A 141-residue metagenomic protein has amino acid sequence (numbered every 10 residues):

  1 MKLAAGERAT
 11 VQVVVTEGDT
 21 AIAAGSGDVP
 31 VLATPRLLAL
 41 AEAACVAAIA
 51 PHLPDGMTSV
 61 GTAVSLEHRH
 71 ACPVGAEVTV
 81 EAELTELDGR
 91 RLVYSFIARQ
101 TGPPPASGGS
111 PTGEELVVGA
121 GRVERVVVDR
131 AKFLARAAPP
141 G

Functional and structural regions predicted by a protein language model:
M1-A33: Catalytic strand-loop segment that frames the active site of acyl-thioester-processing enzymes
A4-T10, A63, E77-T79, R91-V93 (+1 more regions): Intrinsic-disorder/low-complexity, polar/charged segments enriched in Ser/Thr/Lys/Arg/Asp/Glu/Gln
Q12-V14, S65-E67, E81-E83, I97 (+1 more regions): Residue-level recognition of well-ordered beta-strand positions that form the cores of beta-sheet-rich folds across
L32-R36, P73: Residues at secondary-structure transition points
V46-T79: Hydrophobic beta-strand-centered segment that forms part of the acyl-chain substrate-binding groove
P73-V74, T85-G141: HotDog/MaoC-like acyl-thioester-processing domains
